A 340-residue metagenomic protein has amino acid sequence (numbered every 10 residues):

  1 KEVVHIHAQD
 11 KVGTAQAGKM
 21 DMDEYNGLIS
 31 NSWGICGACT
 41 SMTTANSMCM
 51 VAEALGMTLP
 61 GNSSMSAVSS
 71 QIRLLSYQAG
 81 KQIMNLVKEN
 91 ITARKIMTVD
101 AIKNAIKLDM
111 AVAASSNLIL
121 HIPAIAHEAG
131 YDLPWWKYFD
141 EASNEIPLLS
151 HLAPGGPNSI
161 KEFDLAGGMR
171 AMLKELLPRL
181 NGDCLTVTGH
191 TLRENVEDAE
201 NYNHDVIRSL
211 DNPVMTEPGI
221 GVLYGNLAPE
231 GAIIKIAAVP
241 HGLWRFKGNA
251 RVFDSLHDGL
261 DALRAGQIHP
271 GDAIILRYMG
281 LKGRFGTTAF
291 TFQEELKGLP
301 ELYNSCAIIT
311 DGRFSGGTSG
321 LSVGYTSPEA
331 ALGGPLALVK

Functional and structural regions predicted by a protein language model:
K1-E329, G334-K340: Catalytic or ion-coupling anion/metal-binding cores of large enzyme and transporter domains
